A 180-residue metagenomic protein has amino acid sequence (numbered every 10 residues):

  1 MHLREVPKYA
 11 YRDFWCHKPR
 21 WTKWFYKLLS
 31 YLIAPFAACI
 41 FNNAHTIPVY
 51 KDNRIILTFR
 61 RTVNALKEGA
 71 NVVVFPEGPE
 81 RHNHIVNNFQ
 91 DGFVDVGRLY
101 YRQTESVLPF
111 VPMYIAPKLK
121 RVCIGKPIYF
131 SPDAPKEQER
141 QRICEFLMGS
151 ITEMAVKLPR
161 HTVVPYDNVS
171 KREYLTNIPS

Functional and structural regions predicted by a protein language model:
M1-D52: Catalytic core of membrane glycerolipid acyltransferases/transacylases, capturing the structured, soluble-facing
K51-S180: Non-catalytic C-terminal accessory region of glycerolipid acyltransferases and related lyso-lipid remodeling enzymes
